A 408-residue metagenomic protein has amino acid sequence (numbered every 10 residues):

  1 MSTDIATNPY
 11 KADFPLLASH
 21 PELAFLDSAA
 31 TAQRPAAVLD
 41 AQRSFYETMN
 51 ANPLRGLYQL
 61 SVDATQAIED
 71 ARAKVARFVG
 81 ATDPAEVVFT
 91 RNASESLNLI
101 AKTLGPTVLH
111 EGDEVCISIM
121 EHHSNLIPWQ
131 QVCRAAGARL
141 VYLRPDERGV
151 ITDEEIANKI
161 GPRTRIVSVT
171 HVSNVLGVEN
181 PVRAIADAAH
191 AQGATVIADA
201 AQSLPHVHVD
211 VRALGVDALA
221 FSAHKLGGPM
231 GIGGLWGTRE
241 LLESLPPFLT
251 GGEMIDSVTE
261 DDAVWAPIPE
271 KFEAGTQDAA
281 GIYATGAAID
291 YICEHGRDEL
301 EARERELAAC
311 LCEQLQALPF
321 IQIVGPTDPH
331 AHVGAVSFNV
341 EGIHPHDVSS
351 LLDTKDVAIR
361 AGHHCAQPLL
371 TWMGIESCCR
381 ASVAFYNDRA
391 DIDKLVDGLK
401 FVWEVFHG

Functional and structural regions predicted by a protein language model:
M1-G408: Pyridoxal 5′-phosphate
